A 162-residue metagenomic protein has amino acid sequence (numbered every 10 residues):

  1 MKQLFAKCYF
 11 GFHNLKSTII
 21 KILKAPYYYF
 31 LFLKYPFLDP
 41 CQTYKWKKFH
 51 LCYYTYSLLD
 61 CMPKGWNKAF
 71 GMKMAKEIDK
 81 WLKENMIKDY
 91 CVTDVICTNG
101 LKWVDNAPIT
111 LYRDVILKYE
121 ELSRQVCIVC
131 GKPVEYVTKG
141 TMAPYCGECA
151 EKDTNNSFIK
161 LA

Functional and structural regions predicted by a protein language model:
M1-R113: Long, charged N-terminal interaction/targeting segments
A6-Y9, Y119-L122, G131: Glycine-rich phosphate-binding loop of ATP-dependent small-molecule kinases
G71, R124-C127: Short amphipathic alpha-helical surface patches that serve as generic macromolecular interface elements
D114-Q125, Y136-G140: Short, flexible, mixed-charge glycine/proline-rich loop motifs that serve as phosphate/nucleic-acid-contacting
C127-C130, C146: Short cysteine-rich clusters marking metal-coordination/redox-active sites
V134-V137, T154: Short functional micro-motifs and their immediate structural scaffolds
T141-K152: Cysteine-rich micro-motifs
K152-L161: Short metal-binding segments enriched for Cys and/or His
